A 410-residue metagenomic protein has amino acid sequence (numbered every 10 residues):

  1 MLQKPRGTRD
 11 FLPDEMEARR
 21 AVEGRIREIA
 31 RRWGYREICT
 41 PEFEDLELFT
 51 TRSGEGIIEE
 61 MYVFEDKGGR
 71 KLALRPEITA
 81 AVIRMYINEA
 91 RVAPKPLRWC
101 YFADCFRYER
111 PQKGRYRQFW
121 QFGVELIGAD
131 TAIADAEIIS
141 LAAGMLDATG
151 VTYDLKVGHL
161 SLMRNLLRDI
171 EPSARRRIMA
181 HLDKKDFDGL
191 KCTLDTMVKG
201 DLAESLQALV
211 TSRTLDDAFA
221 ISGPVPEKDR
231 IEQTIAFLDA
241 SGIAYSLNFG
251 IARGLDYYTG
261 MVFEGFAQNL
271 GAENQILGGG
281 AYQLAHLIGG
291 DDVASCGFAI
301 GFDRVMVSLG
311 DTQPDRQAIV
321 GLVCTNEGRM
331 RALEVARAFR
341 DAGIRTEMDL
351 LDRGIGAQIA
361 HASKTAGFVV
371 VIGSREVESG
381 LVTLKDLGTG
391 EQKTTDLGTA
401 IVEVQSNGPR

Functional and structural regions predicted by a protein language model:
M1-M16: Auxiliary tRNA-acceptor-end handling modules of aminoacyl-tRNA synthetases
E15-Y35, E44-D45, G68, T79-V92 (+2 more regions): Positively charged, Gly/Ser-enriched RNA/tRNA-binding surfaces
P41-L72: Polyanion/phosphate-binding surface patch
E60-G68, E171-T193, A267: Acidic, His- and aromatic-enriched active-site or binding-groove loops in soluble protein domains that engage sugars
Y116-F122, V157-N165: Short, conserved phosphate-binding/catalytic loop or strand-edge motifs used in phosphoryl-/nucleotidyl-transfer
L141-A148, S161-I170: Hydrophobic mid-domain F-helix/FG-region of cytochrome P450s
